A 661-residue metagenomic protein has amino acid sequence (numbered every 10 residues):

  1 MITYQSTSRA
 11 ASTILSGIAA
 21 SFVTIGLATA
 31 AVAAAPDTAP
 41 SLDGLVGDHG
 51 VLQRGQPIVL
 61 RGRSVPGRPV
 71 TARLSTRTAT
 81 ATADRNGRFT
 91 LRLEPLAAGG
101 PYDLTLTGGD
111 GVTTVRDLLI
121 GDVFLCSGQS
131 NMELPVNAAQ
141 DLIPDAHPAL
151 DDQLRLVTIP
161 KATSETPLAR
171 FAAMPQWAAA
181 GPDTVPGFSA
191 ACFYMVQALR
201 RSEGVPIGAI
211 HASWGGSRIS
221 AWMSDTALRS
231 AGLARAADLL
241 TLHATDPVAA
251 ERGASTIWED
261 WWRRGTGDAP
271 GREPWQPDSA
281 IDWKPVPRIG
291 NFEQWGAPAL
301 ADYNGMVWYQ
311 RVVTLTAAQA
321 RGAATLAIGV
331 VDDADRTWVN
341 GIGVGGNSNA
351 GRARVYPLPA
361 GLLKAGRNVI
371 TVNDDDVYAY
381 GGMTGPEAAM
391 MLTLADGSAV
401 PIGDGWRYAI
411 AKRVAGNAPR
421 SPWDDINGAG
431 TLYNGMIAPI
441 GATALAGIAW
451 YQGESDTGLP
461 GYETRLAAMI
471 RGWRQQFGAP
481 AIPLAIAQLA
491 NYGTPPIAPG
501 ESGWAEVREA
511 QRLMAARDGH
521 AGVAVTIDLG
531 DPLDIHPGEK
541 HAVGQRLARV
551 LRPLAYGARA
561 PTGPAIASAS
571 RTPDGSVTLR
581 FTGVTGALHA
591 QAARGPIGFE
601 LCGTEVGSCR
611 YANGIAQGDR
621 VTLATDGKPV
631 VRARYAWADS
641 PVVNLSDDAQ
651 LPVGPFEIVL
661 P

Functional and structural regions predicted by a protein language model:
A34-P66, L118-C126, E133, N291-G305 (+2 more regions): Non-catalytic, glycine-rich low-complexity segments
T38-I120, Y378-Y380, T604: Ser/Thr-rich low-complexity repeats and stalk/linker segments
Q53-Q56, L60, L300-N304, G538 (+2 more regions): Surface beta-strand/loop "capping" patches
T76-G99, V330, T337-A389: Beta-strand-rich ligand-recognition modules
T78, T582-P661: C-terminal beta-sandwich/jelly-roll accessory domains of carbohydrate-active enzymes
G100-G109, V369-V372, V631-W637: Short, aromatic- and glycine-rich surface loops/edge beta-strands on solvent-exposed regions
T113-A179, I210-P298, R367-T443: An acidic-aromatic loop/edge-strand motif
W283-P285, V313-G341, I370-V372: Aromatic-lined ligand-binding clefts that engage carbohydrates, nucleic acids, or primary amines
